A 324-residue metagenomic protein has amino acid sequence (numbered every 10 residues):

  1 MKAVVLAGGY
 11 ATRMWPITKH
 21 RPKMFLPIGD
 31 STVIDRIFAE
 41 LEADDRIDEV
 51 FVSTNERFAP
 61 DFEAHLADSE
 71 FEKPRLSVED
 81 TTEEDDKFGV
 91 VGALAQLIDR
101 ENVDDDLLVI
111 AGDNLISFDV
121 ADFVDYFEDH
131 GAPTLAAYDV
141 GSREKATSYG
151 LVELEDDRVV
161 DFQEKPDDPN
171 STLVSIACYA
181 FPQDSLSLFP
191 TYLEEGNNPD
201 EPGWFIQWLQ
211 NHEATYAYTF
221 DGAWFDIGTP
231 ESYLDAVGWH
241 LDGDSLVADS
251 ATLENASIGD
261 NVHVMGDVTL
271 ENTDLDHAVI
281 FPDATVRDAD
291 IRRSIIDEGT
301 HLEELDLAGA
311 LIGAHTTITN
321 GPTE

Functional and structural regions predicted by a protein language model:
K2-V5, R13, L26-P27, S31-I110 (+3 more regions): Conserved N-terminal catalytic core of the sugar/cofactor nucleotidyltransferase
E49-N55, A136-A137, V279, I295: Short internal beta-strands
F58-E63, R143-K145, L302: Short, charged/polar "capping" segments at the starts of alpha-helices and the immediately preceding loops
L108, V124-E128, G141, E153-H240: Catalytic-core segments of class I nucleotidyltransferases/pyrophosphorylases that form NMP-activated intermediates
G112-L115: The conserved acidic donor/metal-binding loop of glycosyltransferases
D119-A146: Conserved donor-nucleotide/metal-binding helix-loop-beta segment in metal-dependent transferases, i.e., the alpha-helix
L246-E324: Structural signal for interior beta-strand "rungs" in well-ordered beta-sheet cores of soluble enzyme domains
